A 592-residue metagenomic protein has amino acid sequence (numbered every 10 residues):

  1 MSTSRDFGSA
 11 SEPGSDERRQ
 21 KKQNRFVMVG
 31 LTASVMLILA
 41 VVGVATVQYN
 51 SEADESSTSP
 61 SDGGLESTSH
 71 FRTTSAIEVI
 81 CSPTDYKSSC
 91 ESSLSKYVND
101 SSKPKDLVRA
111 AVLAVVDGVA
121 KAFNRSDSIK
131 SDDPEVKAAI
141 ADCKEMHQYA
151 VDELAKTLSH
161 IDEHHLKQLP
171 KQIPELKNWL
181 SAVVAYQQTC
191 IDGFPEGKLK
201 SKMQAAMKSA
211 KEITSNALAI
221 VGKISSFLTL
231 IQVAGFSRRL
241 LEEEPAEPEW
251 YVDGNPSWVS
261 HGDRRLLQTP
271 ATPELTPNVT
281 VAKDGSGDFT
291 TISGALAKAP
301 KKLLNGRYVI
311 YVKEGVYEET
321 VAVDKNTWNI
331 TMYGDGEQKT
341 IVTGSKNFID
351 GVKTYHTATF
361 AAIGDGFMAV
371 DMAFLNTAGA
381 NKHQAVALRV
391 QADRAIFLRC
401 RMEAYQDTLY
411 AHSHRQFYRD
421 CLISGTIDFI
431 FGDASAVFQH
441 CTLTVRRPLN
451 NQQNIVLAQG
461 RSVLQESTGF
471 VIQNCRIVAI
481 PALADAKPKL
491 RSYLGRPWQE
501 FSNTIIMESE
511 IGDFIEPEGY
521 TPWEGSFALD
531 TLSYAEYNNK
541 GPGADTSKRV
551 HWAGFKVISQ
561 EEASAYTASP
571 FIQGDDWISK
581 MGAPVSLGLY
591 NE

Functional and structural regions predicted by a protein language model:
S2-T3, E12-L31, S59-G64, E196 (+2 more regions): Sequence-level preference for short, compositionally simple segments enriched in small aliphatic or small polar residues
N24-A33, K103-A110, P174, M203-S215: Transmembrane alpha-helices of multi-pass eukaryotic membrane proteins
V29-G43: Single-pass alpha-helical transmembrane segments
G43-S51: Juxtamembrane cytosolic interface motif at the C-terminal end of transmembrane helices
N50-H70: Ser/Thr/Pro/Gly-rich low-complexity linker/stalk segments immediately outside membranes or between
I80-T84, L94, S101-Q187: Extended, amphipathic alpha-helical segments that serve as helical scaffolds
D85, E91, K171-F194, F417-Y418 (+1 more regions): Hydrophobic/aromatic-rich, well-ordered segments within soluble, folded domains that form packed cores
E175-I220: Eukaryotic low-complexity, intrinsically disordered regulatory regions enriched for acidic, serine- and proline-rich
